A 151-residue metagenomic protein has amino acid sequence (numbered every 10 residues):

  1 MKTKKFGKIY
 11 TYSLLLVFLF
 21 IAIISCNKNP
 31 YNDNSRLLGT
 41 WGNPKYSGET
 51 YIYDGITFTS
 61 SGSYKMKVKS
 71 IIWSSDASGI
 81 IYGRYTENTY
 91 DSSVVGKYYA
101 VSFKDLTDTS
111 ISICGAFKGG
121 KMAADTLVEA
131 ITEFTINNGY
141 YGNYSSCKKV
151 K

Functional and structural regions predicted by a protein language model:
K2-I9, S13-G42: Bacterial Sec-dependent N-terminal signal peptides
N29, P44-K45, S61, V150: Small disulfide-bonded, cysteine-rich extracellular recognition modules and tandem repeats
L37, K97-Y99, N143: Residues that flank catalytic or metal-binding motifs in active/ligand-binding sites
K45-K104, S110-G119: N-terminal glycine/threonine-rich, aromatic-flanked beta-hairpin/loop signature
F117-K151: Edge beta-strand at a domain terminus
